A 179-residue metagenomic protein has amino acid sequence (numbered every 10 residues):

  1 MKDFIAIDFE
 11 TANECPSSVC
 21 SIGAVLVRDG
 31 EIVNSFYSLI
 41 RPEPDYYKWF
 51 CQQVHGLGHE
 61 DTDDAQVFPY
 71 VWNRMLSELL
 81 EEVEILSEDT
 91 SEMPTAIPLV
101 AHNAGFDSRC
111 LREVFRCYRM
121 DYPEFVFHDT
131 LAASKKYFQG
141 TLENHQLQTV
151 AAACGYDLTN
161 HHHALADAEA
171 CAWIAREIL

Functional and structural regions predicted by a protein language model:
M1-C117, E124, N144-H162: Conserved non-catalytic scaffold segment of RNase H-like nuclease domains
T11-N13, A132, A170: Short, glycine/acidic-enriched loop or turn micro-motifs at the edges of active sites
L79-E81, D129, Q139, A175-L179: Short alpha-helix boundary/capping motifs
D107, V126, D167-A170: Catalytic-loop motifs flanking and including active-site residues across diverse enzymes
V114-Y118, K136, A153, I174-I178: Active-site catalytic microenvironments for nucleophilic, acid-base chemistry
H128-N144: Short alpha-helix plus adjacent loop in nuclease-associated cores
H163-R176: Acidic, divalent-metal-coordinating active-site segment for phosphoryl/phosphodiester hydrolysis, typified by short
